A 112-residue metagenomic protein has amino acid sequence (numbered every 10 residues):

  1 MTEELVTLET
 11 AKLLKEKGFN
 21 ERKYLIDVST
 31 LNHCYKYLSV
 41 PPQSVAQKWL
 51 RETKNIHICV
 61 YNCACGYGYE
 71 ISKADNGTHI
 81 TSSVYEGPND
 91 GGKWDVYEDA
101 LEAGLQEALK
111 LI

Functional and structural regions predicted by a protein language model:
V6-F19: Amphipathic alpha-helical segments
E16, N20-W94, Q106: N-terminal segment of the canonical double-stranded RNA-binding domain
V96-A108: A short, charged, amphipathic alpha-helix used as a generic interaction element across diverse proteins
K110-I112: Short helix-capping/linker segments at secondary-structure and domain boundaries
